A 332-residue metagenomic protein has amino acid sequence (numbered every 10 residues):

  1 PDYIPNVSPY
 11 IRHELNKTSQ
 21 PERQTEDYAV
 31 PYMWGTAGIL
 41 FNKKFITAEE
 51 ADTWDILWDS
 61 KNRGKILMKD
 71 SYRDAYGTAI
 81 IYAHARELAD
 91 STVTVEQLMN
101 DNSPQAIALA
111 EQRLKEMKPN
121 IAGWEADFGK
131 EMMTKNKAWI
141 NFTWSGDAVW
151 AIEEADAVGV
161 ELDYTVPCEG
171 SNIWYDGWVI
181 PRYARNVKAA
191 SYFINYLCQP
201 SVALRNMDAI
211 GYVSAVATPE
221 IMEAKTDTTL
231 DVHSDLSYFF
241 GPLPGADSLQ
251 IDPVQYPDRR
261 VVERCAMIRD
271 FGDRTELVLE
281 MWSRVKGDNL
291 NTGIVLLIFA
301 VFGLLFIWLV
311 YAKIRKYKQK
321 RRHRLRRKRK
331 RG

Functional and structural regions predicted by a protein language model:
P1, R23-E26, A151-V166, T228-S234: Ligand-binding "clamshell"
P1-K137: Extracytoplasmic ligand-binding site segments that recognize negatively charged/polar headgroups
A37, F45-T47, Y72-Y76, G146-V149 (+4 more regions): Solvent-exposed loop/turn segments at secondary-structure junctions within structured extracellular/periplasmic domains
K43-F45, N62, S71, G146 (+2 more regions): Solvent-exposed coil/turn segments that connect beta secondary-structure elements in extracytoplasmic/periplasmic
S60-K61, Y82, M117-N120, M132 (+7 more regions): Structured segments of extracytoplasmic/periplasmic soluble domains in secreted or envelope-associated proteins
P119-Y183: Extracytoplasmic/periplasmic substrate-binding proteins
P181-V261: Mature extracytoplasmic/periplasmic domains
D247-R331: Conserved C-terminal helix/tail region of periplasmic/extracytoplasmic solute-binding proteins
